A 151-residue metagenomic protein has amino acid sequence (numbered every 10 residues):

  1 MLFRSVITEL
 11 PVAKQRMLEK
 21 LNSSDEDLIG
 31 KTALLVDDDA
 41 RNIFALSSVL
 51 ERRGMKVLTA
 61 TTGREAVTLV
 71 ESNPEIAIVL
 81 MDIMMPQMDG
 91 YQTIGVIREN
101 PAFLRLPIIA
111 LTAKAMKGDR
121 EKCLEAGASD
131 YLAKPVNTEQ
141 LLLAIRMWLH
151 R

Functional and structural regions predicted by a protein language model:
M1-S24, T32, A40-I43, S47-K56 (+5 more regions): C-terminal catalytic ATP-binding subdomain
D37: Conserved acidic carboxylate
E71-P74, V96-L106, A126: Conserved phosphotransfer cores of two-component systems
M85: Receiver (REC) domain active-site loop signature in two-component systems and cognate sites in sensor histidine kinases
S129: Short, glycine/charged-rich "phosphate-handling" switch motifs in NTP-dependent and phosphotransfer domains
